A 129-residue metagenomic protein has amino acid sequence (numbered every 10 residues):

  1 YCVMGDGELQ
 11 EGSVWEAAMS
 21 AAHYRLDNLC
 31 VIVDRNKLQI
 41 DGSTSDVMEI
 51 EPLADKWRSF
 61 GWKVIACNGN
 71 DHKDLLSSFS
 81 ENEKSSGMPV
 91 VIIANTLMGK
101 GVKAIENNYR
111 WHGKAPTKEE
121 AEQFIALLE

Functional and structural regions predicted by a protein language model:
Y1-E129: Glycine-rich ThDP/TPP pyrophosphate-binding loop and its adjacent helix/strand module within ThDP-dependent enzymes
